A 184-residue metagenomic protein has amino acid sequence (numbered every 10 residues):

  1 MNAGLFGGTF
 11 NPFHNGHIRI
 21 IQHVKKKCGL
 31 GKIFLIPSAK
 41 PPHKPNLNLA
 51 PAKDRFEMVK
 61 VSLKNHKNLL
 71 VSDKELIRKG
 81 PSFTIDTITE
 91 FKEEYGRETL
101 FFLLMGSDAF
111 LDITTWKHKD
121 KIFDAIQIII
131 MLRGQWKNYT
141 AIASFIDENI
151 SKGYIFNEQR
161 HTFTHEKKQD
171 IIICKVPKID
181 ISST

Functional and structural regions predicted by a protein language model:
M1-T184: Nucleotidyltransferase catalytic core that binds NTPs
